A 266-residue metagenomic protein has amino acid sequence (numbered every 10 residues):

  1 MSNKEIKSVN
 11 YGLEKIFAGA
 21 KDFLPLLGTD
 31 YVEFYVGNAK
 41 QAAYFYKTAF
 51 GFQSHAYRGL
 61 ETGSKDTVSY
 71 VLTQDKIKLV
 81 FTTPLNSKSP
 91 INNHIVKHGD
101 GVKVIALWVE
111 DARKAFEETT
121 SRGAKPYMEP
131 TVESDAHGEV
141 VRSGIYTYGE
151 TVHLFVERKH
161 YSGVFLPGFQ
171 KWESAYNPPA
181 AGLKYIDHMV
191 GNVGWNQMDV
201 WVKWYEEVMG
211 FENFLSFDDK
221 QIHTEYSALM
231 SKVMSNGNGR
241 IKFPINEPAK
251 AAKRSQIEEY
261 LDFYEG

Functional and structural regions predicted by a protein language model:
M1-A56, K65-E129, H137-F214, E225-G266: Glyoxalase I/VOC metalloenzyme domain signal
G59-E61, E133, D218-H223: Short, solvent-exposed loop/turn elements at beta->coil junctions and helix N-caps that rim active or binding pockets
